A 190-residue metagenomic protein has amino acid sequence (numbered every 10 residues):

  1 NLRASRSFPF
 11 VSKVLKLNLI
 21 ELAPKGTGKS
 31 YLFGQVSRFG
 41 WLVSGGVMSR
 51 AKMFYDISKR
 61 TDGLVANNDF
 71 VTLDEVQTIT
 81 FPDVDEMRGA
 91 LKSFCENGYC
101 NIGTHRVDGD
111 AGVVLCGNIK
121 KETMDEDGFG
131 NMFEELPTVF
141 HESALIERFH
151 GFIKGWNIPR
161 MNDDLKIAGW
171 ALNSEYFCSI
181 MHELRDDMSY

Functional and structural regions predicted by a protein language model:
R3, S7-M132, A144-E147: Conserved ASCE/P-loop NTPase catalytic core
R106-V113, N118-Y190: Phosphate-sensing "switch" segment of ASCE/P-loop ATPases
